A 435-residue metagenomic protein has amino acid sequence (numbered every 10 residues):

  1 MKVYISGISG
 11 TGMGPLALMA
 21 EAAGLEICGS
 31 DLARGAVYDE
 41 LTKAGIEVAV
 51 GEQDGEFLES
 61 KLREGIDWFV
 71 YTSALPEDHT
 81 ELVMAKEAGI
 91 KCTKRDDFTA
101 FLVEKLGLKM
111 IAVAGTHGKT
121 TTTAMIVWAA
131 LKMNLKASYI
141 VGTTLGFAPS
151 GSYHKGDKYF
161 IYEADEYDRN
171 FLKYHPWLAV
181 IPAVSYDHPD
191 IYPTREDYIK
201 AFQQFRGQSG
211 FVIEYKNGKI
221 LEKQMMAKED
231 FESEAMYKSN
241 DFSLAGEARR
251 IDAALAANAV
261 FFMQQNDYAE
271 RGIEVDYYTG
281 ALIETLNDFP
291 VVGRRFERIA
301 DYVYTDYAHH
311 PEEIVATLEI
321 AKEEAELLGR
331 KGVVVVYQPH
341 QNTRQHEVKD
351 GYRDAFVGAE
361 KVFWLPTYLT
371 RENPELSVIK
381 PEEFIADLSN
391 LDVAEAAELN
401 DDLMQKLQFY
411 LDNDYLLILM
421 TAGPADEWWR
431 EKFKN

Functional and structural regions predicted by a protein language model:
M1-V48, G65-F69, E87-I90, A124 (+2 more regions): ATP-dependent carboxylate-amine ligase
M19-L25, K43, G55-K61, S73 (+3 more regions): Phosphate-binding loop of NTP-binding sites
S30, A49-Q53, T93-A100, I140-G142 (+4 more regions): Beta-strand->loop->alpha-helix junctions that form or flank phosphate-binding loops in nucleotide-handling enzymes
D31, E52, S73-L75, D96 (+1 more regions): Short glycine-rich, polar/acidic loop-and-turn segments at beta strand-coil junctions
Y38, A148-S150, R169, K228 (+3 more regions): Short, acidic/polar N-cap/turn motifs at the starts of alpha helices
Q53-E59, F98-L102, I220, S233-N240 (+2 more regions): A short acidic, often aromatic-flanked loop/helix-cap motif at beta-alpha or helix-coil junctions that lines enzyme
I111, A254, E360: Short alpha-helical basic/polar micro-motif
R249-D252: Acidic, glycine-rich loop-and-beta core segments that form the ion-binding/anion-interacting portion of active sites
